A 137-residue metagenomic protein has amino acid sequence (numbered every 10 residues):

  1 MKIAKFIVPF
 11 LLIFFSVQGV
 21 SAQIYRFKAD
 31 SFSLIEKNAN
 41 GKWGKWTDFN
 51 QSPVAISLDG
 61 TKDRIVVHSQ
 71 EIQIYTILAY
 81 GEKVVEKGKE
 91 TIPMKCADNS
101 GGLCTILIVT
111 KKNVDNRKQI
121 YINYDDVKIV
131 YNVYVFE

Functional and structural regions predicted by a protein language model:
M1-R26: Bacterial Sec-dependent N-terminal signal peptides
A22-I72: N-terminal secretory signal peptides
A22-R26, K62-R64, K87-K95, D115-I120: Short, hydrophobic/aromatic-rich segments at coil-to-beta transitions
F27-S31, A39-K42, S52, V84-T91 (+1 more regions): Flexible, processing/modification-adjacent segments and terminal tails in exported/periplasmic/extracellular proteins
S52-L58, Y80-E82, T105-K112, V133-V135: Hydrophobic/aromatic beta-strand elements that line small-molecule binding cavities or substrate pockets in beta-rich
V66-L107: Contiguous, well-ordered beta-strand patches that form the walls/edges of small beta-barrel/beta-sandwich domains
E71-K83, N123-E137: Edge beta-strand at a domain terminus
L107-N132: Short, exposed beta-strand-loop hairpins at the edges of beta-sheets in extracellular/periplasmic proteins
